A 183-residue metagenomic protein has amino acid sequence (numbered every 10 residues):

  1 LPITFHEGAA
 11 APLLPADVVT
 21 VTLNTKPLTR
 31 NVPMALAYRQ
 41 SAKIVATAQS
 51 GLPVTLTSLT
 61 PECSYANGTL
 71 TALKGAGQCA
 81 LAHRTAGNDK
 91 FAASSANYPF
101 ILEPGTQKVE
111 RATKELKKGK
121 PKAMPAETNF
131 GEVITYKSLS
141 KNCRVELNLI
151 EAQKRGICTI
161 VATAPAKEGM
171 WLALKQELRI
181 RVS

Functional and structural regions predicted by a protein language model:
L1-S183: Solvent-exposed beta-strand/loop surfaces, strongest in extracytoplasmic domains of secreted and cell-surface proteins
